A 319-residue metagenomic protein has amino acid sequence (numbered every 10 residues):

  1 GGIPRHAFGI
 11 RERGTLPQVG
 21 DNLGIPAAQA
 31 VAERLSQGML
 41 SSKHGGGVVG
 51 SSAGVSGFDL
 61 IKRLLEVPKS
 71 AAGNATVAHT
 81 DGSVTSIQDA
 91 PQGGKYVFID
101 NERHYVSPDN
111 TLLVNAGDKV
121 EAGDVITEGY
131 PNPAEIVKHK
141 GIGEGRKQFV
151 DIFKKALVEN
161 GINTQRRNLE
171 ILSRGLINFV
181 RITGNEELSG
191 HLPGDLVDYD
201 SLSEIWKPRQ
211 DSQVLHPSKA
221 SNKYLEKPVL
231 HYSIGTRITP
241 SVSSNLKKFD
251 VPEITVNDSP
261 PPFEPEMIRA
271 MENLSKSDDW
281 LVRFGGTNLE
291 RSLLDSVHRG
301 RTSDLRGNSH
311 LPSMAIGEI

Functional and structural regions predicted by a protein language model:
G1-I319: Intrinsically disordered, low-complexity regulatory segments
